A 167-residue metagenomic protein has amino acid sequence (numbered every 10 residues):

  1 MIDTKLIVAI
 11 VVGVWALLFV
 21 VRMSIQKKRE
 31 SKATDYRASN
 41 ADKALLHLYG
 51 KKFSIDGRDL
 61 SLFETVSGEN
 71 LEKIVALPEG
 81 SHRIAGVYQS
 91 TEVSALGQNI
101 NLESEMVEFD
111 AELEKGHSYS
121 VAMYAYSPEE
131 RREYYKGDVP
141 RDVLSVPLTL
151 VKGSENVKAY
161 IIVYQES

Functional and structural regions predicted by a protein language model:
M1-A76, V87-S167: Short loop/turn and low-complexity linker motifs enriched in small/turn-promoting residues
G80-I84: A short tyrosine-centered beta-strand micro-motif
